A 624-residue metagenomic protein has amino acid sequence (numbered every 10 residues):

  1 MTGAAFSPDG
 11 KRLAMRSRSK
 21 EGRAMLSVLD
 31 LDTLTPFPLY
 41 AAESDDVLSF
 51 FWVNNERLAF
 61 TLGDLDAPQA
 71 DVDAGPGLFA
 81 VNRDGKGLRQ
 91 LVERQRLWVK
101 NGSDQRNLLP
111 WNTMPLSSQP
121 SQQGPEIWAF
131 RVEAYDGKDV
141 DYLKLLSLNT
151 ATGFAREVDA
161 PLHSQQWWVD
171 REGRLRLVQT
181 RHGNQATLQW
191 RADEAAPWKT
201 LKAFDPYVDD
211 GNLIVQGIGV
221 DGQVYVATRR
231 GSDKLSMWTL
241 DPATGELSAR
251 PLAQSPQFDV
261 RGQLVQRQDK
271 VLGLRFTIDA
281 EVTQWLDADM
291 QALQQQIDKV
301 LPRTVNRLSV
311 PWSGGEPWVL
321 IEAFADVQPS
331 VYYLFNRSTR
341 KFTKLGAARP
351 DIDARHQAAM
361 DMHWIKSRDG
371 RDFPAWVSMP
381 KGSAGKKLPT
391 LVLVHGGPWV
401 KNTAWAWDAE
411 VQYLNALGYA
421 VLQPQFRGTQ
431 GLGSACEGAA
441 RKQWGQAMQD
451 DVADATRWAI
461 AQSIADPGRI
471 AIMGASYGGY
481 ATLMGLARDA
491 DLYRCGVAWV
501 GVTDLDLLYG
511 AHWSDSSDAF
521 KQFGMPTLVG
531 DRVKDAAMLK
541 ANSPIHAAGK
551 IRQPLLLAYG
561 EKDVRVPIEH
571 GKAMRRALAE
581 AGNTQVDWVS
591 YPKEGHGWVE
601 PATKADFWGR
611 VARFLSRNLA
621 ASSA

Functional and structural regions predicted by a protein language model:
M1-W318, A325-Q328, F335-S338: Beta-propeller folds
F6, M15, W52, I365 (+4 more regions): Conserved hydrophobic/aromatic "anchor" residues that stabilize well-ordered secondary structure elements
R16, A227, S378, L393-V394 (+2 more regions): Short hydrophobic segments within beta-strands
A203-I214, R340-A359: Beta-propeller and related beta-repeat scaffolds in trafficking/envelope systems
Q268, G273-T277, T283-R303, S309-E316 (+8 more regions): Extracellular/periplasmic ectodomains of large secreted or surface enzymes and adhesion receptors
F276, F324, L393-G397, S476 (+1 more regions): Glycine-rich His-Gly loop
D351-G468, A475-S476, G510, D518: Cap/lid segment of the alpha/beta-hydrolase catalytic domain
F426-A624: Active-site-proximal cap/loop segments of hydrolase catalytic domains
